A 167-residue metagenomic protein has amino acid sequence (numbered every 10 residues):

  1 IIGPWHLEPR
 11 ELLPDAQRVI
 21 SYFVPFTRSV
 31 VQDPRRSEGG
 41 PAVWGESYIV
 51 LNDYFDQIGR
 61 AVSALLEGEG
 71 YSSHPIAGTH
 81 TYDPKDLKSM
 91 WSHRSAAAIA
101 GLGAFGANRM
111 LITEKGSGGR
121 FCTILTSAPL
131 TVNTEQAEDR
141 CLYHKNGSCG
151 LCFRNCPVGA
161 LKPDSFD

Functional and structural regions predicted by a protein language model:
I1-Y48: Non-catalytic, usually N-terminal nucleic-acid engagement modules in DNA/RNA processing proteins
G40-D167: Catalytic cores of enzyme domains
